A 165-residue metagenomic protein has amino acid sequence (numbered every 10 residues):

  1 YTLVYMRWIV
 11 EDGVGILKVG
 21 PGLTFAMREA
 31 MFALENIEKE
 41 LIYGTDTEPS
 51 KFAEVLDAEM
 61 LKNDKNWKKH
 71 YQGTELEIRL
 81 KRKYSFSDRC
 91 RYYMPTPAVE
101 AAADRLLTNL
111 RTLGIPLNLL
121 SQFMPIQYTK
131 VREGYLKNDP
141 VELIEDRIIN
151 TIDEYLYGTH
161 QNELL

Functional and structural regions predicted by a protein language model:
T2-L165: Flexible, acidic glycine-rich loops studded with aromatic residues
